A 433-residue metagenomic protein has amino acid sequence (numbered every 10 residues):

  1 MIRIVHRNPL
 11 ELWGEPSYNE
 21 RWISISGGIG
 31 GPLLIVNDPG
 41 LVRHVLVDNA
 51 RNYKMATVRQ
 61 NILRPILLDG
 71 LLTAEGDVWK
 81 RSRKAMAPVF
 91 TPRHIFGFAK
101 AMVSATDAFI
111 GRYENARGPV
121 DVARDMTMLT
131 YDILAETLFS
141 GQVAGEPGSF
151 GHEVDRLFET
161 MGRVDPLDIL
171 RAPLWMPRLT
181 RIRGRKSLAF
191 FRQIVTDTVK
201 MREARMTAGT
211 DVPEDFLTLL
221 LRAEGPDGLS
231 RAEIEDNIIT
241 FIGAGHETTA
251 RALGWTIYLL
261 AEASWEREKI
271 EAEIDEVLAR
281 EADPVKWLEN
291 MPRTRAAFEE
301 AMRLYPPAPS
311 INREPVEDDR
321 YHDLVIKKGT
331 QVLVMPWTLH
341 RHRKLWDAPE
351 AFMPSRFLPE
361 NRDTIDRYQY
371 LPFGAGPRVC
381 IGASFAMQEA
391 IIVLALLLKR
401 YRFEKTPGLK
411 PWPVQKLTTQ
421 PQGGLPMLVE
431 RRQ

Functional and structural regions predicted by a protein language model:
M1-R81, F96-G111, L129, A144-G145 (+3 more regions): N-terminal membrane-proximal hinge/A-helix region immediately C-terminal to the signal-anchor transmembrane segment
I2-I23, Q193, D197, E281-H322: Conserved cytochrome P450 K-helix E-x-x-R motif and the immediately C-terminal K′/meander segment
S17, T106, I110, M126 (+4 more regions): Cytochrome P450 proximal C-terminal region
K54-Q60, V78, H94-R251, K269 (+1 more regions): Cytochrome P450 heme-thiolate monooxygenase catalytic core
A99, V103, H152-R156, A208-T218 (+8 more regions): Cytochrome P450 I-helix active-site segment
T248-R267, E271-E273, S384-K399: Cytochrome P450 catalytic-core helices
V334-N361: Conserved cytochrome P450 K-helix/beta-meander segment immediately N-terminal to the heme-binding cysteine loop
